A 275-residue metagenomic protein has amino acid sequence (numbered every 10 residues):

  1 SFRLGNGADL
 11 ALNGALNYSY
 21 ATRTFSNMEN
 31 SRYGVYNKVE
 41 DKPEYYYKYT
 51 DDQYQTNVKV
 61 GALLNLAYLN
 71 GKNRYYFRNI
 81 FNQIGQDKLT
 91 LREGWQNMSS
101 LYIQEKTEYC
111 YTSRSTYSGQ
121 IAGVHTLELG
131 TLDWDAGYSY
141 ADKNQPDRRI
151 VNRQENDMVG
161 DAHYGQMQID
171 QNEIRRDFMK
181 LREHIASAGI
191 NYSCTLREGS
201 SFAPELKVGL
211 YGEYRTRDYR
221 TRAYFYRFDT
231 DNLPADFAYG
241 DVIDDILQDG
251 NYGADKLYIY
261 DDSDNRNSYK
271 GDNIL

Functional and structural regions predicted by a protein language model:
S1, V159-E173, R220-Y269: Flexible glycine-rich, low-complexity coil/linker segments exposed to the extracellular/periplasmic environment
S1-T90, R114-G119: Transmembrane beta-barrel wall of Gram-negative outer-membrane proteins
F2-L10, K72, E128-T131, Q145 (+3 more regions): Short loop/turn motifs that connect adjacent beta-strands in outer-membrane beta-barrel proteins
L12-L16, F77-N79, L132-A136, L206-L210: Membrane-embedded beta-strand positions of outer-membrane beta-barrel proteins
Y18-T22, N70, F81-G85, L127 (+5 more regions): Transmembrane beta-strands of outer-membrane beta-barrel pores
A21-N30, Y76-N97, Y102, A141-Q154 (+1 more regions): Outer-membrane beta-barrel and related beta-rich outer-membrane complex signature in Gram-negative bacteria
Y36-K48, G94-E105, A162-I174, Y252-S263: Flexible, solvent-exposed coil segments and beta strand-coil junctions, predominantly the extracellular/periplasmic
V58-L64, S115-I121, A136, H184-I190 (+1 more regions): Hydrophobic, lipid-facing positions within transmembrane beta-strands of outer-membrane proteins
